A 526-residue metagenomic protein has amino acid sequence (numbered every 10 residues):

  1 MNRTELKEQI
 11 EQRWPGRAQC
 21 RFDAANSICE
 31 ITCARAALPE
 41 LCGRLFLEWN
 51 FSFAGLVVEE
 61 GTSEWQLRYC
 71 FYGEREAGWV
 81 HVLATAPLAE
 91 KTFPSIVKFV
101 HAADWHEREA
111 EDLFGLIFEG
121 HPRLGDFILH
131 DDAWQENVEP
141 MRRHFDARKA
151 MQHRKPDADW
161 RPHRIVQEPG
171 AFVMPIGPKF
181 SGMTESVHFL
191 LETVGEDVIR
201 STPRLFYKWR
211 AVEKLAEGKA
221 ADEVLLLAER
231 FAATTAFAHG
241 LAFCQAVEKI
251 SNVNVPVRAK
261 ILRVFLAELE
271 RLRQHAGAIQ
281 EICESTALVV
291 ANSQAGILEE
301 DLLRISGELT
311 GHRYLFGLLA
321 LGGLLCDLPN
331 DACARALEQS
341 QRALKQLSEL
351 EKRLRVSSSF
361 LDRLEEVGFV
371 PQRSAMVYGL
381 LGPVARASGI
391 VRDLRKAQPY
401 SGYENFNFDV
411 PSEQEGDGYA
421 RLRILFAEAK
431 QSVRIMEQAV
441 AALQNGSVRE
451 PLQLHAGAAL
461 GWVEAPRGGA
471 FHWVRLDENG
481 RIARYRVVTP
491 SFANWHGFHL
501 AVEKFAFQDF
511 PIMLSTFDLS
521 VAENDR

Functional and structural regions predicted by a protein language model:
M1-D197, V356, F360-R363, V367 (+4 more regions): Terminal low-complexity/charged segments
R21-D23, V57-V58, Q280-C283, L315-A320 (+2 more regions): Short coil/turn segments at secondary-structure boundaries
F22-D23, S412-F505: Substrate-recognition/cap regions that form aromatic- and gly/pro-loop-enriched pockets for small-molecule ligands
P87-H101, A232, P411-L425: Short histidine-centered catalytic/ligand-binding loop motif
H121-I128, T286-A287, A291, F316-A320: Short, glycine/acidic-rich hinge or "gate" loops at secondary-structure transitions that mediate conformational
F172, I176-Q280, E284-S285, Q294 (+4 more regions): Active-site- and interface-proximal helix/loop "cap" or "latch" segments in soluble metabolic and energy-transducing
A291-A295, I305-E450, A456: Intrinsically disordered, low-complexity regulatory segments
